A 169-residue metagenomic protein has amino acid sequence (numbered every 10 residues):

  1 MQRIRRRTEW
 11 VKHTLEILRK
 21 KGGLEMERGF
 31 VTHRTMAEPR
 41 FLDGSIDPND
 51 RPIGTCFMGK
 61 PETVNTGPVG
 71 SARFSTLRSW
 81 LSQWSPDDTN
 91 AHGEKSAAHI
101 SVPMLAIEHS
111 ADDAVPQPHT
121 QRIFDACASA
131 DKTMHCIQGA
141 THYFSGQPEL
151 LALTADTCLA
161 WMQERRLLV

Functional and structural regions predicted by a protein language model:
M1-K95: Alpha/beta-hydrolase
M26, D113-H119: Conserved alpha/beta-hydrolase "acid-adjacent" motif
E94, Q117-Q121, A152: Short, surface-exposed alpha-helical segments at coil->helix boundaries
A97-S101, A126-S129: Short, conserved loop/helix-junction motifs that constitute active-site signature segments in enzyme catalytic cores
I100, A106-E108, D112: Short beta-strand/loop motif that positions the catalytic acidic residue of the alpha/beta-hydrolase fold
M104, K132: Hydrophobic anchor at the start of a short beta-strand that flanks the dinucleotide cofactor-binding loop
M134-C136: Conserved beta-strand scaffold positions in the cores of enzyme catalytic domains, especially in NTP/NDP-utilizing
Q138-V169: Catalytic active-site module of serine/aspartate enzymes centered on a nucleophile-bearing elbow/loop
